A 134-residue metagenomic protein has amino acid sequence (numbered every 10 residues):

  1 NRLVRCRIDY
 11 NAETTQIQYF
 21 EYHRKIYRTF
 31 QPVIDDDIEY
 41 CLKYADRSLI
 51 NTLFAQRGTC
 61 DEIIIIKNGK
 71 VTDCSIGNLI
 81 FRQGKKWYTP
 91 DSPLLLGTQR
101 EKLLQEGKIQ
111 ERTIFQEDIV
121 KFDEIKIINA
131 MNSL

Functional and structural regions predicted by a protein language model:
N1-L134: Helix-start/capping segments and mature chain N-termini
